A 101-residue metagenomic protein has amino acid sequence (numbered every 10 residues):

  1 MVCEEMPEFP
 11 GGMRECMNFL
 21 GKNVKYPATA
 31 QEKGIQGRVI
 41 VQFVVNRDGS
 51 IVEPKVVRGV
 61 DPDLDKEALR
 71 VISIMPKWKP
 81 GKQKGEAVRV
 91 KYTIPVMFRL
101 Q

Functional and structural regions predicted by a protein language model:
M1-Q101: Charge-biased low-complexity segments
